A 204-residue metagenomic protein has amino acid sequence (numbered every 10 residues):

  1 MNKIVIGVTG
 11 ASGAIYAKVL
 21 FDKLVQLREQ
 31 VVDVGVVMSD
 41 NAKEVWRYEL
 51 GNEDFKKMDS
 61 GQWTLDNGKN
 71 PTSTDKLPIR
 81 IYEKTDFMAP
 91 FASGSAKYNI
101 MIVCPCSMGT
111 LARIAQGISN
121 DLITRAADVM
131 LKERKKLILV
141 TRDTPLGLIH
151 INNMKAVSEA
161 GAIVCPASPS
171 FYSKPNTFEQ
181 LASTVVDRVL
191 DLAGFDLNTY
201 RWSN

Functional and structural regions predicted by a protein language model:
M1-I138, T144-N204: A cross-family phosphate/adenosyl-ligand binding-site feature
